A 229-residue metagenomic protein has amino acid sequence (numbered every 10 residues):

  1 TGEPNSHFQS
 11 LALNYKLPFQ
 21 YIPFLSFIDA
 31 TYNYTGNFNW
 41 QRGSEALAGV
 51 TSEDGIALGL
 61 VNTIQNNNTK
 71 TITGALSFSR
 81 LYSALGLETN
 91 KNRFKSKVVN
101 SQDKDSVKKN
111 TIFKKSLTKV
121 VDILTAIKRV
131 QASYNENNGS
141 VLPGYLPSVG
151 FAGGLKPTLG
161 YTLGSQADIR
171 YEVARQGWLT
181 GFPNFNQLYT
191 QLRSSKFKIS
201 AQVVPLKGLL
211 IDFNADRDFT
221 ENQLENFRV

Functional and structural regions predicted by a protein language model:
T1, Q41-E53, L87-K91, L142-V149 (+1 more regions): Outer-membrane beta-barrel translocator domains and adjoining extracellular loop/strand segments of Gram-negative
E3-H7, I64-N68, D122-L124, Y189-R193: Short sequence motifs at beta-strands and strand-loop junctions characteristic of Gram-negative outer-membrane
H7-Y15, N68-L76, K128, S195-I199: Hydrophobic, lipid-facing positions within transmembrane beta-strands of outer-membrane proteins
A12-N14, S52-L60, T111-L117, L179-F185: Extracytoplasmic loops and strand-loop junctions of Gram-negative outer membrane beta-barrel proteins
N14-Y21, I64, A75-S79, S133 (+2 more regions): Transmembrane beta-barrel domains of outer membrane proteins
L17-A30, R80-K128, L142-Y145, L192-R193 (+3 more regions): Short loop/turn motifs that connect adjacent beta-strands in outer-membrane beta-barrel proteins
Y34-R42, F78-R80, Y134-S140, A215-E221: Transmembrane beta-strands of outer-membrane beta-barrel pores
L155-P157, S165-I199: Outer-membrane beta-barrel transmembrane strand signature
